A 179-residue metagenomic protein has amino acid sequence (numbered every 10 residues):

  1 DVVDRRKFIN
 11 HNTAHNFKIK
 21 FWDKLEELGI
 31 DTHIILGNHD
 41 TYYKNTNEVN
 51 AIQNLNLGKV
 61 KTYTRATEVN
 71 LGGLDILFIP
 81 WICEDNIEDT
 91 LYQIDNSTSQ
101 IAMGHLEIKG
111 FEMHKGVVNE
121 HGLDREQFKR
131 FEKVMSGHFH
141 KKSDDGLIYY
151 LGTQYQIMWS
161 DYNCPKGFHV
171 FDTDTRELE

Functional and structural regions predicted by a protein language model:
D1, G37-N38, H105, G137-H138 (+1 more regions): Active-site glycine-centered loops adjacent to acidic/histidine catalytic or metal-binding residues that shape
D1-V69, Q127-F131: Core catalytic region of metal-dependent phosphoesterases/phosphodiesterases, especially metallo-beta-lactamase-like
D4-R6, G73-D75, E179: Acidic/glycine-enriched edge-of-secondary-structure segments
N16-F21, T90, L123, G167: A general structural detector for well-ordered alpha-helical segments in enzyme core domains, enriched
D31, K59-K61, D75, L147 (+1 more regions): Conserved beta-strand segments of alpha/beta enzyme cores
D31-H33, S99-I101, E132-K133, L147: Proline-centered loop/turn at the N-terminus of a beta-strand
D40-E126, L151-Q154, V170: Conserved catalytic scaffold of divalent metal-dependent phosphoesterases
I108, H114-L178: Conserved beta-sheet core of the metallophosphoesterase superfamily
